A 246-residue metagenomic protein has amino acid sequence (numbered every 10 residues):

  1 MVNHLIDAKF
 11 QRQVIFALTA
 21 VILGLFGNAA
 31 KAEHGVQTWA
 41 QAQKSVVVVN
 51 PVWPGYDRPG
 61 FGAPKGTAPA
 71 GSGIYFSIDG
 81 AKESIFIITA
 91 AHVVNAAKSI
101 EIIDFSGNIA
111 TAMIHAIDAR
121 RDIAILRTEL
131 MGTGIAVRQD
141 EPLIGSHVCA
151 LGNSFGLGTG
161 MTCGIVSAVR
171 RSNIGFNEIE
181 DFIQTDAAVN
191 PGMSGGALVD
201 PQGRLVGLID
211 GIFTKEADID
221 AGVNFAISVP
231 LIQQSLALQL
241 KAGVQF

Functional and structural regions predicted by a protein language model:
V2-F16: Bacterial N-terminal signal peptides that target proteins for export
F16-L25: Bacterial N-terminal signal peptides
A32-Q37, P54-I87, N108-T111, G195 (+2 more regions): A conserved glycine-rich beta-strand in the N-terminal activation segment of trypsin-fold
A32-Q41, T133, S154, P201 (+1 more regions): C-terminal cap/linker of serine protease catalytic domains
H34, G66, G134-E180, N190-M193 (+1 more regions): Flexible, gly/ser-rich surface segments that form the specificity/activation loops bordering the active-site cleft
P54-G55, A70, A81-G152, G156-T159 (+1 more regions): Conserved active-site neighborhood of the chymotrypsin/trypsin-like protease fold
R58-G66, H115-D122, V169-I183, A217-I219 (+2 more regions): Gly/Ser-enriched beta-turn/beta-hairpin loop segments
I74, A188-I209: Catalytic nucleophile loop of clan PA
